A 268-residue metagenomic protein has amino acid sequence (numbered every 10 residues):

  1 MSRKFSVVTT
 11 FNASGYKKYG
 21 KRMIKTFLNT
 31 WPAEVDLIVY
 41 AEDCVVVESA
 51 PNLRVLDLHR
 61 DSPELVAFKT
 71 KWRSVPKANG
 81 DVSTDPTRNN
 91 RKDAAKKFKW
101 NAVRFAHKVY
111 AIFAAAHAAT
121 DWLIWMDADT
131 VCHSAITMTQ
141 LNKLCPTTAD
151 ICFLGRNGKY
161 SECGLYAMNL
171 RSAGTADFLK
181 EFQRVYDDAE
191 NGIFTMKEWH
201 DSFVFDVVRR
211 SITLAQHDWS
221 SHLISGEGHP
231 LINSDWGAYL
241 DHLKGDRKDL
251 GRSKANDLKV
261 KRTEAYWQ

Functional and structural regions predicted by a protein language model:
M1-A94, A118-A119, L170, L243-L250 (+2 more regions): N-terminal anchoring/stem segment of glycosyltransferases
Y16-G20, A102-F105, E198: A conditional alpha-helix N-cap/helix-loop micro-motif detector
R22, T26, T30, A111 (+1 more regions): Amphipathic alpha-helical segments that form well-ordered structural scaffolds and often line/cohere around active
K97: Short acidic-hydrophobic catalytic motif
W100, R104-F153: GT-A fold catalytic core of metal-dependent nucleotide-sugar glycosyltransferases, centered on the diacidic
K108, M126, S161-G164, D201: Residues that flank catalytic or metal-binding motifs in active/ligand-binding sites
H133-W199: Conserved catalytic core of nucleotide-sugar-dependent glycosyltransferases
A173-W267: Catalytic core and acceptor-binding pocket of nucleotide-sugar-dependent glycosyltransferases
